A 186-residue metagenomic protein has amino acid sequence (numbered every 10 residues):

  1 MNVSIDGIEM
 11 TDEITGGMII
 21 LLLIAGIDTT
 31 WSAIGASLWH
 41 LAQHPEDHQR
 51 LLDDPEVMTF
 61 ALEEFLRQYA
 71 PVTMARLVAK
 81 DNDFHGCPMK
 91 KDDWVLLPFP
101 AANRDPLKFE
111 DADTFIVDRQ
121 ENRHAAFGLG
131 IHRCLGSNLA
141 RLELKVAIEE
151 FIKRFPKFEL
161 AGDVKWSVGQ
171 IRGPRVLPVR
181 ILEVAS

Functional and structural regions predicted by a protein language model:
M1-S186: Cytochrome P450
